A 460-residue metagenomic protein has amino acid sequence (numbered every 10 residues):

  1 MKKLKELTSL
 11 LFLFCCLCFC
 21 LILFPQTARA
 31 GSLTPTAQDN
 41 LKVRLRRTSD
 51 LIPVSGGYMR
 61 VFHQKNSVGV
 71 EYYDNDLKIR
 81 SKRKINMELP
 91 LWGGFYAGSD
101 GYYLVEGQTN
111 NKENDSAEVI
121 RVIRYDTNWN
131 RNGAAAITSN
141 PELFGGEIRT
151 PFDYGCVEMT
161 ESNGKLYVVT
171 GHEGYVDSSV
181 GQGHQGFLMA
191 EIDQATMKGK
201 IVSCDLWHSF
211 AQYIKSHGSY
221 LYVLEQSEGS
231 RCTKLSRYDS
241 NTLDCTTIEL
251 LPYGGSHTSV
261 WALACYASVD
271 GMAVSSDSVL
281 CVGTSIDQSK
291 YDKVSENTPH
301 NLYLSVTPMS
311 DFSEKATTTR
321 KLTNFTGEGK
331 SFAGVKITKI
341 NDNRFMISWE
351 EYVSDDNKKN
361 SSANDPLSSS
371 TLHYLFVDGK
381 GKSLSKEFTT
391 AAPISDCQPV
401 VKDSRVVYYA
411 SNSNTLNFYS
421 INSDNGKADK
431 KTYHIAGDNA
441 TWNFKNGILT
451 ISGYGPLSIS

Functional and structural regions predicted by a protein language model:
M1-E6: Positively charged n-region of N-terminal signal peptides that target proteins for export
L11-I22: Bacterial N-terminal signal peptides
L21-S32: Sec-dependent signal peptide cleavage junction
A28-A30, K430-S460: N-terminal capping/linker segments that flank leucine-rich repeat
G31-D429: Extracellular, repeat-based ectodomains that mediate carbohydrate processing or recognition
